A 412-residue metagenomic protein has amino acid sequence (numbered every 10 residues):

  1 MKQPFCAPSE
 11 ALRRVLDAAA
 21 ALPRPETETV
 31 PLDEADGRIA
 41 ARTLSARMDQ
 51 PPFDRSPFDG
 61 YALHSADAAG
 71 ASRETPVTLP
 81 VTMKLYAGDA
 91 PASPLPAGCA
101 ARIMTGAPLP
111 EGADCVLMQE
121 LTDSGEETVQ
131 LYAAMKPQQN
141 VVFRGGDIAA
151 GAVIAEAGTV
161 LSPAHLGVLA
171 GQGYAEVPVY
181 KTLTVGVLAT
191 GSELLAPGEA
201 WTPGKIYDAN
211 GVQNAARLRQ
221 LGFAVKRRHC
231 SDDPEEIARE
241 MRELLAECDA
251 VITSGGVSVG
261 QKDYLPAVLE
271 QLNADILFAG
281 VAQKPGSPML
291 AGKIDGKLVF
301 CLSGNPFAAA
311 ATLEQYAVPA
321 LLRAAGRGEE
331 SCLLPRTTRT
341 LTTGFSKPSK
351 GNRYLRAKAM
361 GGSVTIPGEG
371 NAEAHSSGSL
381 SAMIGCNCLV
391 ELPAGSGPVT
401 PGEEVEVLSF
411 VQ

Functional and structural regions predicted by a protein language model:
M1-S9, A175-L302, P306-T312: Helix-rich terminal scaffold detector
K2-Q3, A62-S231, E373-A374, L389 (+1 more regions): Short, glycine/charged-enriched hinge/interface segments at domain edges or termini
P4, P8-L12, E28, L32 (+16 more regions): Generic structural signal for well-ordered, non-membrane alpha-helical segments in soluble metabolic enzymes
F5-S72, L161: Intrinsically disordered, low-complexity, positively charged segments
S9, E28-D33, G37, R42 (+3 more regions): Flexible glycine/proline-rich
V15, G60, G151, V187 (+4 more regions): Residue-level signal for inorganic ion chemistry
L16-P23, T43, L109, A152-G158 (+9 more regions): Structural signal for hydrophobic packing residues in well-ordered secondary-structure cores of soluble enzyme domains
T27-L32, F53-L79, G112-E127, R327 (+1 more regions): Short beta-strand/loop turn elements enriched in aromatics
